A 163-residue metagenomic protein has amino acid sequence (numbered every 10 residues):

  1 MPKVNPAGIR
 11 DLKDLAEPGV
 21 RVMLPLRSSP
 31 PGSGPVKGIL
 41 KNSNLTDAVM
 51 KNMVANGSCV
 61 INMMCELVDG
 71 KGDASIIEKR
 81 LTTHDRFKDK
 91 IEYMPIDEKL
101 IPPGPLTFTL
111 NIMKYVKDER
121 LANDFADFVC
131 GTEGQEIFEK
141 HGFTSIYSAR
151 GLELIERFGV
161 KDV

Functional and structural regions predicted by a protein language model:
M1-V163: Exported/periplasmic ABC-transporter solute-binding proteins
